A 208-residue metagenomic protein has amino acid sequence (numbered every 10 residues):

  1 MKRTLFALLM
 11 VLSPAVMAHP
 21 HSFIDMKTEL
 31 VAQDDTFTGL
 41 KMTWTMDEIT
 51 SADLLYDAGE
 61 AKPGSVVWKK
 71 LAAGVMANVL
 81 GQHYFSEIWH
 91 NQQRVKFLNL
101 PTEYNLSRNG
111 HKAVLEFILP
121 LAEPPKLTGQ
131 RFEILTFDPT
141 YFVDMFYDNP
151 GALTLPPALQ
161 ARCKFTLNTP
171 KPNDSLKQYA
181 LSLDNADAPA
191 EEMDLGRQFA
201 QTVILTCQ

Functional and structural regions predicted by a protein language model:
M1-L9: Sec-dependent signal peptide recognition, specifically the positively charged N-region followed immediately by
L9, A77-V79, D194-G196: A general structural signal for short secondary-structure junctions and capping/turn motifs
S13-A15: N-terminal signal peptide c-region/cleavage motif recognized by signal peptidases
P20-A52: Early extracytoplasmic/domain-onset interaction patches
H21-F23, V79-G81, Q198: Short solvent-exposed loop/turn micro-motifs enriched in small/polar/acidic residues
I49-L127: Structured domain cores in non-transmembrane regions
N91-Q208: Mature, soluble, non-transmembrane domains
